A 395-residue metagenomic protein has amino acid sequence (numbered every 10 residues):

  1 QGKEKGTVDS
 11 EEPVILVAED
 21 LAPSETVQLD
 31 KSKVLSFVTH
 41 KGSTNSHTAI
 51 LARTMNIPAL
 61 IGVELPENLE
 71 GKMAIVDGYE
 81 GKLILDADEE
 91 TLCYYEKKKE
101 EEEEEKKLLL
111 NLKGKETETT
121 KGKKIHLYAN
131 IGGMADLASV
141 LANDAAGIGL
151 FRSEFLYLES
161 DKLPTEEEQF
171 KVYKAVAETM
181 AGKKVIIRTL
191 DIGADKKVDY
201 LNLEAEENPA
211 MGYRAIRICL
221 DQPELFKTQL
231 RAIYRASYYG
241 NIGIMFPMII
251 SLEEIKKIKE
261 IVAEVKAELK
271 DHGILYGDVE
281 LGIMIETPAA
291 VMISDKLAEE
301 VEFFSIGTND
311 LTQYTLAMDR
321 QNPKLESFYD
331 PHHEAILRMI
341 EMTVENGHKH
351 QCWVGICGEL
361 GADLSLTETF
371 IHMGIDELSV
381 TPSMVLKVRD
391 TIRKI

Functional and structural regions predicted by a protein language model:
Q1-K5: Low-complexity, highly charged intrinsically disordered N-terminal segments that act as targeting/localization
G6-Q28, I274-M284, V291, L364: Glycine/charge-rich, flexible interdomain linkers and switch-proximal surface loops that mediate coupling
V8-P13, A18-N143: Acidic, glycine-rich flexible loop/linker segments
K106-I395: Conserved alpha/beta-domain cores
